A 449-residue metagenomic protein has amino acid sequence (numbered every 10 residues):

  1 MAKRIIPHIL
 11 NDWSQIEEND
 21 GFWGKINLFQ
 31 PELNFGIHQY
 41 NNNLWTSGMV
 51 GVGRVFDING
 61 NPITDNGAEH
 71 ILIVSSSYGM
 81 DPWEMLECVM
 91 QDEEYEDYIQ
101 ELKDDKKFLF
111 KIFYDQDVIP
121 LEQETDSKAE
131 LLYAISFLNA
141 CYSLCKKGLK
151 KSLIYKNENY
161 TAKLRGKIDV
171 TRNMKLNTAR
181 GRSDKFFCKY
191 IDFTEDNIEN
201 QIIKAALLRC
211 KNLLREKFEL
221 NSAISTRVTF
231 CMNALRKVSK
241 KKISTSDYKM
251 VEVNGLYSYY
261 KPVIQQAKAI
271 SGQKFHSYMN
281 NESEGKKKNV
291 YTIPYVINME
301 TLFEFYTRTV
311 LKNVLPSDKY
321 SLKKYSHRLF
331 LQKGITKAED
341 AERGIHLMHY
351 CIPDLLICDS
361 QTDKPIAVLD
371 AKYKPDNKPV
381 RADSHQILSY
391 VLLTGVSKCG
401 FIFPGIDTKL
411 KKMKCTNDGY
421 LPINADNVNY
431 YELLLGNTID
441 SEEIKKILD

Functional and structural regions predicted by a protein language model:
M1-K249, V263-I264, A269-E284: Terminal, charged accessory segments of proteins
M1-Q39, L44, R54-D57, K287-D449: Catalytic core segments in nucleotide and nucleic-acid processing enzymes
I73-Y78, N200, K204, C231-L235 (+7 more regions): Residue-level signal for functionally critical sites in structured catalytic/ligand-binding pockets
P120-S127, C188-N197, V253, Y257 (+2 more regions): Short, charged/polar micro-motifs that form catalytic or ligand-binding hotspots
I243-L315: Acidic, glycine-rich loop-and-beta core segments that form the ion-binding/anion-interacting portion of active sites
